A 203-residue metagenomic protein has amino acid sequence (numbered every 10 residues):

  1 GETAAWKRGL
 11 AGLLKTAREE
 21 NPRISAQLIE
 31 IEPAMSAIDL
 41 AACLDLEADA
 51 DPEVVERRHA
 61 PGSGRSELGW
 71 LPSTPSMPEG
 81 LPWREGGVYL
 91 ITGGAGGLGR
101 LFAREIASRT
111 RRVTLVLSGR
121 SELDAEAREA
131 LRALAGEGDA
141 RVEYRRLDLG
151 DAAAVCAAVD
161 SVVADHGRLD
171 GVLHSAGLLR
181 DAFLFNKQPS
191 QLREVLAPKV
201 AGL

Functional and structural regions predicted by a protein language model:
G1-M77, G87, S118-A125: Glycine-rich nucleotide cofactor-binding loops and adjacent beta-alpha elements of adenine nucleotide/dinucleotide sites
A95, G99-R104: N-terminal Rossmann NAD(P)H-binding glycine-rich loop of SDR-like oxidoreductase domains
R111-L131, R145: Conserved glycine-rich Rossmann-like NAD(P)H-binding loop of the short-chain dehydrogenase/reductase
L134-A153: Rossmann-fold cofactor-recognition segment
D139-V142, D160-H174, L178-R180: A glycine-rich helix->loop->beta "capping" turn within Rossmann-like NAD(P)(H)-dependent oxidoreductase domains
L147-G167: Conserved Rossmann-fold cofactor-binding substructure of NAD(P)-dependent oxidoreductases
G177-Q191: Conserved mid-core segment of classical short-chain dehydrogenase/reductases
